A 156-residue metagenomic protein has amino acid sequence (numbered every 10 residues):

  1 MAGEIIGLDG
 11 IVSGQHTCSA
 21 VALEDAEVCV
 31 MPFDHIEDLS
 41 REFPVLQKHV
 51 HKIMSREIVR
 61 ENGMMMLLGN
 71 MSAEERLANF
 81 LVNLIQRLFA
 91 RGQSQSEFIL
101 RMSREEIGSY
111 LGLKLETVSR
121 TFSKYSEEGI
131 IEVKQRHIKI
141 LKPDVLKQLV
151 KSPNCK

Functional and structural regions predicted by a protein language model:
M1-G3, G10-S13, K48, F80-N83 (+2 more regions): Short amphipathic alpha-helical surface micro-motifs
M1-V59, G63: Cyclic-nucleotide recognition modules
A2, G7-S13, D38, L67-N70 (+3 more regions): Generic structural "secondary-structure junction" signal
E4, V21, C29, E75 (+3 more regions): Residues that recognize and position ribonucleotide moieties
L23, M31, E42, L68 (+4 more regions): Residue-level signal for short amphipathic helical patches enriched in basic/charged and nearby hydrophobic residues
R41, V45-K114: Polybasic "coupling" helices that flank or enter modular domains
Q86-K156: Phosphate-/nucleic-acid-contacting segments
